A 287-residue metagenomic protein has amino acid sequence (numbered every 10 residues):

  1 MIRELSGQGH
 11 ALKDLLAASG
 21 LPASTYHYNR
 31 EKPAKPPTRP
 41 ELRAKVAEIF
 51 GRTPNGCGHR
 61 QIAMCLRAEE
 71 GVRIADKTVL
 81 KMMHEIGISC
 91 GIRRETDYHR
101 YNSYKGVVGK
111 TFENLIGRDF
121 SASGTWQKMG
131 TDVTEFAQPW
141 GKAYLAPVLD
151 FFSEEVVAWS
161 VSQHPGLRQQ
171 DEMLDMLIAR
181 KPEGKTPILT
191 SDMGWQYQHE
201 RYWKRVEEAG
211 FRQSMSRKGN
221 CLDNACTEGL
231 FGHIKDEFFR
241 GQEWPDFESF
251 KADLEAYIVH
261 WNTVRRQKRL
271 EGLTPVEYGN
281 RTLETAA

Functional and structural regions predicted by a protein language model:
M1-A11, K45, Y278, T282 (+1 more regions): Residue-centric detector for conserved, function-critical "anchor" positions in compact interaction modules
I2, L15-S19, Y26, V46 (+16 more regions): Mobile genetic element proteins and their domesticated derivatives, centered on retroelements and DNA transposons
S24-G124, N220, V276-L283: Basic, flexible linker segments flanking DNA-binding modules in nucleic acid-interacting mobile-element proteins
R52-P54, G71, S121, P139 (+3 more regions): Conserved, non-catalytic sequence blocks in retroelement Pol enzymes and Pol-derived host proteins
V107, S191-M193, H199-R201, M215-K235 (+2 more regions): RNase H-like two-metal-ion nuclease catalytic core shared by retroviral integrases and related mobile-element nucleases
R118-V157, Q163-L167: An active-site-proximal beta-strand-loop segment
A137, G141, W159-E183, Q198: Active-site beta-loop-alpha junctions of metal-dependent nucleic acid enzymes, especially the RNase H-like/DDE
E207-A209, K235-A287: C-terminal domain-tail junction helix/linker
